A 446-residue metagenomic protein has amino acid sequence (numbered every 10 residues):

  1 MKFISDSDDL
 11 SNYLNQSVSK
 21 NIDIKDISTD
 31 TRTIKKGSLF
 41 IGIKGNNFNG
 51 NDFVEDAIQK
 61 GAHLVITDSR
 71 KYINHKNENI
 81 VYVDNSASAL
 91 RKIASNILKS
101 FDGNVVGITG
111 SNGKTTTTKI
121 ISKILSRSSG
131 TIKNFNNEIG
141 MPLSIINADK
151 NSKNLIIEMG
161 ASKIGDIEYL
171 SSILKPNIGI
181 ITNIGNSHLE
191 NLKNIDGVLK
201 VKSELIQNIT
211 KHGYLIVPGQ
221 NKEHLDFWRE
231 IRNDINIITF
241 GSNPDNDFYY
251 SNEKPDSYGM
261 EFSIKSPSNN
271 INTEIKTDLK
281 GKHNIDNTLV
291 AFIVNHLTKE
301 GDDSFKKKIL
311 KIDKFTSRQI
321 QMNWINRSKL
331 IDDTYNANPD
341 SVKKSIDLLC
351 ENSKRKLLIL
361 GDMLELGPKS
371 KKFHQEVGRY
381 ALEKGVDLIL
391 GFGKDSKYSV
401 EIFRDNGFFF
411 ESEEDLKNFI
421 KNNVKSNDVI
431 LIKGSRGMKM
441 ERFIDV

Functional and structural regions predicted by a protein language model:
M1-K92, Y249-S251, C350-K354, R379-K394 (+1 more regions): N-terminal leader/targeting and accessory segments in enzymes
D8-S11, A87-L215, G219, E223-I235 (+3 more regions): Phosphate-binding loop of NTP-binding sites
T31-G42, S129, I139, L143-L155 (+1 more regions): Mobile, glycine- and charge-enriched loop segments and immediately flanking short secondary-structure elements within
S38, A57, I93, I108 (+13 more regions): Residue-level signal for inorganic ion chemistry
G45-N47, K314-F315, T334-D405: Active-site beta-alpha connecting loops in nucleotide-dependent enzymes
K71-K76, I180-K329, E351-K354, R379-L388 (+2 more regions): Acidic, Mg2+-coordinating active-site environments of NTP-dependent enzymes
I108, T316-R318, G437-R442: ATP-dependent carboxylate/acyl-activation modules
V429-D445: Peripheral docking tails and interdomain loops at the edges of cofactor- or intermediate-handling domains
